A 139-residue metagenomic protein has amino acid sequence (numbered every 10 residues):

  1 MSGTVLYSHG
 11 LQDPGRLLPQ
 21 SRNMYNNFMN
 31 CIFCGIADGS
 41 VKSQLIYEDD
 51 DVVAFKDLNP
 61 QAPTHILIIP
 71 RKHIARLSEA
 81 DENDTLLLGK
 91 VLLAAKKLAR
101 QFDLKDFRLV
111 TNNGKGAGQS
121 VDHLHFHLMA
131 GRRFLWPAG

Functional and structural regions predicted by a protein language model:
G3-L11, G15, S21-G139: HIT superfamily nucleotide-processing domains
